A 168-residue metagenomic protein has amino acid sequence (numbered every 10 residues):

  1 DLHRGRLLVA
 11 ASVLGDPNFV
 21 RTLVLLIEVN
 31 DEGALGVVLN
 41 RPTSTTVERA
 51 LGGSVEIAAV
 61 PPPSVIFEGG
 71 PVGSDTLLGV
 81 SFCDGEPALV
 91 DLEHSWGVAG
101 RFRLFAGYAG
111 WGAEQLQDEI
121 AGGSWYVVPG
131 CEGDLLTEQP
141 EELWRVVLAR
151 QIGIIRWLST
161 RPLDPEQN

Functional and structural regions predicted by a protein language model:
D1-N168: A short aromatic-anchored loop/beta-hairpin motif
